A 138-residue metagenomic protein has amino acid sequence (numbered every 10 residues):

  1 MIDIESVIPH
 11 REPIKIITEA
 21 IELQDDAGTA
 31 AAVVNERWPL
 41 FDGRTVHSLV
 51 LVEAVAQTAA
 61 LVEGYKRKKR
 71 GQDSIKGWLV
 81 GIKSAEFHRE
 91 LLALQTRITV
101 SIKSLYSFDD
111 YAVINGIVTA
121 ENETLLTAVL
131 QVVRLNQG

Functional and structural regions predicted by a protein language model:
M1-I4, T96-V100: Short Pro/Gly-enriched beta-strand edge/turn motifs at strand-loop
M1-R11, Q72: Short aromatic-glycine motifs in intrinsically disordered, low-complexity regions
E12-H47: Catalytic strand-loop segment that frames the active site of acyl-thioester-processing enzymes
T18-I21, H88, K103-L105, T119: Conserved positions in beta-strands of structured domains
L23-G28, A60, Y106-Y111: Short, conserved beta-turn/loop elements at beta-strand boundaries and strand-helix junctions
V33-R67: A conserved, well-ordered hydrophobic junction motif at loop->secondary-structure transitions
L61-T99: Hydrophobic beta-strand-centered segment that forms part of the acyl-chain substrate-binding groove
A93-T96, K103-G138: HotDog/MaoC-like acyl-thioester-processing domains
